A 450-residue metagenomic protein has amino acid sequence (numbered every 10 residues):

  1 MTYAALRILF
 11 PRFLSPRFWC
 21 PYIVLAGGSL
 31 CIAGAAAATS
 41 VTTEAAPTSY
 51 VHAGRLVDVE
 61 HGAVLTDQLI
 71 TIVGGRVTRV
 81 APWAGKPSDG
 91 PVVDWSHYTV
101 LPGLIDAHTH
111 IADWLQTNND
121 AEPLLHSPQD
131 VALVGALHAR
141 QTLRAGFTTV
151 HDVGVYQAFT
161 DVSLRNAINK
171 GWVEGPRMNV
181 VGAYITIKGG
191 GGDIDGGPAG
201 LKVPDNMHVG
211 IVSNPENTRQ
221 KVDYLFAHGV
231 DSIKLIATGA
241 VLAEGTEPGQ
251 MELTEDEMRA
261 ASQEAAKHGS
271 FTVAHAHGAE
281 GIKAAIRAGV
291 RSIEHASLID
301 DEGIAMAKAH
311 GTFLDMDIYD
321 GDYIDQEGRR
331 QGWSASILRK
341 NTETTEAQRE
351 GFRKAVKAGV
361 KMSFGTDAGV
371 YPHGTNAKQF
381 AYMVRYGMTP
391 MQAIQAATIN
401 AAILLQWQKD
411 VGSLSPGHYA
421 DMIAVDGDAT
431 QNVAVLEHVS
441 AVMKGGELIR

Functional and structural regions predicted by a protein language model:
M1-R17: N-terminal secretory signal peptides that target proteins for export/translocation
W19-A33: Bacterial N-terminal signal peptides
V41, P47, L56, H61-L101 (+1 more regions): Histidine-rich, glycine-flanked metal-binding segment
W95-W172, K188-G189, D256, E280 (+1 more regions): Metal-associated gating/positioning segment near the N- to mid-region
A112-V131, K188-M207, V241-E255, H310-T345: Active-site gating loops and adjacent loop-to-helix segments of metal-dependent hydrolytic enzymes
P123, K267, F271, G332 (+2 more regions): His/Asp/Glu-enriched, well-ordered alpha-helical/loop segment that forms or immediately abuts the divalent-metal
A136-D161, E174-Y184, V230-V241, F271 (+3 more regions): Divalent metal-dependent hydrolysis catalytic cores, especially in the metallo-beta-lactamase
N166, K170-Y184, G249-A274, D315-M316: Alpha-helix-loop-beta-strand connector modules within alpha/beta enzyme cores
